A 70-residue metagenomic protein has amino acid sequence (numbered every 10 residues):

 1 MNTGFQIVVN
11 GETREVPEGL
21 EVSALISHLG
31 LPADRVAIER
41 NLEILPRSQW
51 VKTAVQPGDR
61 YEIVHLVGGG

Functional and structural regions predicted by a protein language model:
M1-G69: Ubiquitin-like/PB1-type beta-grasp interaction modules and other compact soluble beta-rich domains
